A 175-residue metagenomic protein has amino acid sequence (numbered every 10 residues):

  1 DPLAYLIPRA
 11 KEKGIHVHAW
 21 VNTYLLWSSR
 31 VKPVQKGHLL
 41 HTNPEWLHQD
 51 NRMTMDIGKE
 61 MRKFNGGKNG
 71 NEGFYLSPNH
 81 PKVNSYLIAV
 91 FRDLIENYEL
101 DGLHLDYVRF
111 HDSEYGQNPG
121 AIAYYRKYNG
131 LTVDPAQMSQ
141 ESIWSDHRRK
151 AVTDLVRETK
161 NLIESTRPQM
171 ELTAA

Functional and structural regions predicted by a protein language model:
D1: Aromatic-lined carbohydrate-binding/catalytic grooves of carbohydrate-active enzymes
Y5, R9-K13, N97, E158-T166: Alpha-helical structural signal in soluble globular domains
P8, A19, Y24-N97: Active-site-adjacent "subsite" loops/lids of carbohydrate-active enzymes
A10, L87, L94, L103-D106 (+1 more regions): Conserved, mostly hydrophobic/aromatic
H16-Y24, S28, H104-H111, E141-A175: Aromatic-lined carbohydrate-recognition surfaces of secreted/lumenal glycan-active proteins
W27, K32-Q35, N97-S142: Active-site-proximal loop/short-helix segments that contain or immediately flank catalytic acid/base residue(s)
F74-N79, D134-K150: Surface-exposed cleft-lining segments at the edges of enzyme active sites
